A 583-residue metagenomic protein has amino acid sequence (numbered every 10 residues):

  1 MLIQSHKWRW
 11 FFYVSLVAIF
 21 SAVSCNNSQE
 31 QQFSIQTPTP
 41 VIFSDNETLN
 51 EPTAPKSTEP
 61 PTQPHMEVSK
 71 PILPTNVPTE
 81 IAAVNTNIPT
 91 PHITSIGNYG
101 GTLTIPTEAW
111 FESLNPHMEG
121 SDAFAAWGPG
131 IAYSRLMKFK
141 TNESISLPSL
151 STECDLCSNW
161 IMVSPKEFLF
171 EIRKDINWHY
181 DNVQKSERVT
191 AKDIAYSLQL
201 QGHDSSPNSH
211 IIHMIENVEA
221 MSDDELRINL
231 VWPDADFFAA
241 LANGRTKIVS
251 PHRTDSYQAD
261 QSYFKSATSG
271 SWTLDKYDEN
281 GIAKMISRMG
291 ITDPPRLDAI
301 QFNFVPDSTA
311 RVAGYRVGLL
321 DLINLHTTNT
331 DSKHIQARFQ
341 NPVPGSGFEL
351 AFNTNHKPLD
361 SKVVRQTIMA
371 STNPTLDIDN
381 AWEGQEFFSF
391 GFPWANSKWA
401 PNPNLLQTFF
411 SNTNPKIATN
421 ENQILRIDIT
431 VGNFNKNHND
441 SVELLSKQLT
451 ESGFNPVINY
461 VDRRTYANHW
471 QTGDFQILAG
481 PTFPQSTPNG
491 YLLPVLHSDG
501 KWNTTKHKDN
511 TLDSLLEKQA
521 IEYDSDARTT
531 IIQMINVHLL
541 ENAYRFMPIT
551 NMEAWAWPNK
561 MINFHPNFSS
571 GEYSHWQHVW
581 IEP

Functional and structural regions predicted by a protein language model:
V84-P91, L103-S164, Q199, K265-T268: N-terminal lobe/hinge region of extracytoplasmic solute-binding protein
P89-T94, T102, T107-G130, L156 (+5 more regions): A structural "hinge/loop" feature
N98, L169-E171, S206-T254: Surface-exposed binding/hinge segments that line and control ligand-binding clefts or catalytic entry sites
T104, A191-A195, E225-R227, S271 (+6 more regions): Alpha-helical secondary-structure segments
S134-L147, S151, D234-P295, A299 (+1 more regions): Gly/Pro-rich hinge or "lid" segments in bacterial periplasmic/extracellular proteins
L156-S205, R227, R311-G314, P358-D360: Aromatic- and charge-enriched surface segment that lines or borders ligand/interaction sites
D278, S287, M369-L406, N433-S446 (+1 more regions): Detector for C-terminal structural segments
M285-K333, A370, N455-V457, D462: Ligand-site clamp/hinge motif
